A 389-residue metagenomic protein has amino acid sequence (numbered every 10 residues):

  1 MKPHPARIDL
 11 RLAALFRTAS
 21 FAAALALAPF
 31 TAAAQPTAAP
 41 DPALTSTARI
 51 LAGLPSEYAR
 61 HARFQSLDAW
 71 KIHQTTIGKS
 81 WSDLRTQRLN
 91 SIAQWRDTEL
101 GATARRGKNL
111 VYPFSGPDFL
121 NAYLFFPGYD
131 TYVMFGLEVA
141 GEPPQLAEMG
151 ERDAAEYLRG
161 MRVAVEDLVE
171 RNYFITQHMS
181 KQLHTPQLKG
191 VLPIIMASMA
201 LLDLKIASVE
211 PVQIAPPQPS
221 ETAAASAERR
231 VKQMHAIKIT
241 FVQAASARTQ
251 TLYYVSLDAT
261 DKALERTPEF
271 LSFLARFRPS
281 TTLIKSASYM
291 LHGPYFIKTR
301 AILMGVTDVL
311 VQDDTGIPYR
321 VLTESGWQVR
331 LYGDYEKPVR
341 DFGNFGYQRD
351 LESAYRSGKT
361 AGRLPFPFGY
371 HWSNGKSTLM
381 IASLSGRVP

Functional and structural regions predicted by a protein language model:
M1-A14: N-terminal secretory signal peptides that target proteins for export/translocation
R17-P29: Bacterial N-terminal signal peptides
A28-P36: Signal peptide processing junction and immediate N-terminal pro/mature segment of secreted/exported proteins
P36-D167, Q250-P389: Non-globular targeting/processing and membrane-anchoring segments
S115-F126, V133-F135, N172-M196: Short, thiol/selenol-centered motifs that function as redox-active sites or metal-ligating centers
A147-Y173, P219-K238: Short, intrinsically disordered low-complexity segments
L158-V191, I206-V212, P216: Extended amphipathic alpha-helical interaction segments
A200-S272: Active-site/pore-lining binding-face segments in mid-to-C-terminal subdomains
